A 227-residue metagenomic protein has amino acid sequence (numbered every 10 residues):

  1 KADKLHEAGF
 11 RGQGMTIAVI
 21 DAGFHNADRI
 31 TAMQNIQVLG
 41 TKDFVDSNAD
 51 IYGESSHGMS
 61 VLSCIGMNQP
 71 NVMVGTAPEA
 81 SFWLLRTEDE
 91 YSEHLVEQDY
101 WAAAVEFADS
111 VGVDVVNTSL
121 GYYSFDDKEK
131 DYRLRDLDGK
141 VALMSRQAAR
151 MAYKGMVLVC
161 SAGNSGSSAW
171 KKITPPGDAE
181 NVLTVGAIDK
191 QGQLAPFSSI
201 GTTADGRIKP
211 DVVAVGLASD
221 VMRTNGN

Functional and structural regions predicted by a protein language model:
A2, G58, L62, W101-V105 (+4 more regions): Extracytoplasmic/secreted envelope proteins and their assembly/folding machinery, especially bacterial periplasmic
K4-K42, S47-E97, V111-D114, D127 (+3 more regions): Subtilisin-like serine protease catalytic core
H6, N68, T87-D178, A204-R207 (+1 more regions): Substrate-binding/access-modulating region of protease and related hydrolase catalytic domains
D21, A32, T174-N227: Extracellular S/T/G-rich loop segment that most often corresponds to the catalytic His/Ser-adjacent loop
G23-F24, N164-S168, D189-Q191: Short beta->alpha connector loops
G23-H25, G121-Y122, A218: Short glycine-enriched loops at secondary-structure junctions
A27-D28, S92, F125, A169 (+2 more regions): Conserved protein kinase catalytic core
C64, L85, M151, S161 (+2 more regions): Generic beta-sheet signal
